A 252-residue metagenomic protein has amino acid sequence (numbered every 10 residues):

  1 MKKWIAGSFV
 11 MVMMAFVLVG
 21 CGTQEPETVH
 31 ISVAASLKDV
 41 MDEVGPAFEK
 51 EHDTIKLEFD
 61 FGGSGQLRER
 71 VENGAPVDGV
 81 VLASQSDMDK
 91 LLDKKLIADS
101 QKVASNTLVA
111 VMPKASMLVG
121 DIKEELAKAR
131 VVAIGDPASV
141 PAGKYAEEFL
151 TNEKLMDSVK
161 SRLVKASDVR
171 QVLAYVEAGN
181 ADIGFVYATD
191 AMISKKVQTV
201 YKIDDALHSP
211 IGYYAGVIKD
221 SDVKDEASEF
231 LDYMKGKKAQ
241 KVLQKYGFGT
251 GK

Functional and structural regions predicted by a protein language model:
M1-Q24: Sec-dependent N-terminal signal peptides of Gram-positive bacterial secreted proteins and lipoproteins
C21-P46, G65, E69-N73, L82-Q85 (+3 more regions): Exported/periplasmic ABC-transporter solute-binding proteins
V29, I55-L57, L108: Conserved beta-strand core positions
P46-F59: Signal peptide-proximal N-terminal region of secreted/periplasmic/extracellular or secretory-lumen proteins
K56-L57, D99, V200: A short linear hydrophobic-aromatic micro-motif
G62: Cofactor-binding loops of NAD(P)H-dependent oxidoreductases, dominated by short-chain dehydrogenase/reductases
A75-V77: Short acidic/histidine-rich motifs immediately flanking catalytic phosphotransfer sites in two-component signaling
K95, D99-Q101: Central helical "cap/lid" subdomain
